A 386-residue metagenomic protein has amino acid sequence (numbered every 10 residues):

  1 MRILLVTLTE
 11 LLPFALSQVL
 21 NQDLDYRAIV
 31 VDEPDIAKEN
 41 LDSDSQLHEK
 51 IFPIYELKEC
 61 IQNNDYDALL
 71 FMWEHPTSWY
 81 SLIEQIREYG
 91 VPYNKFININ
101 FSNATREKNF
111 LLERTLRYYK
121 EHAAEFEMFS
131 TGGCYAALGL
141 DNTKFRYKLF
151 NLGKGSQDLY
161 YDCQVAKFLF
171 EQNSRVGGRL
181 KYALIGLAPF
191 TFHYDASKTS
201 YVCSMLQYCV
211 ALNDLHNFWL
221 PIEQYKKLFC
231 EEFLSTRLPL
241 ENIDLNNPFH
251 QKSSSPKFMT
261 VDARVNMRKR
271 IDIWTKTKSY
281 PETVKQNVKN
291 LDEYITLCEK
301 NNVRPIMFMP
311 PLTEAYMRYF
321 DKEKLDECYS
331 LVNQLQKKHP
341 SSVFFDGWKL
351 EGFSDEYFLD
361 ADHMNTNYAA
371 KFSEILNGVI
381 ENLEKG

Functional and structural regions predicted by a protein language model:
R2-N21, A28-D32: Glycine-rich adenosine-cofactor-binding loop
L5-T7, E127-G132, L152, F358 (+1 more regions): Short hydrophobic beta-strand that contains or immediately precedes a catalytic carboxylate
Y26-I36, I99, K148-L159: A short beta-strand-loop structural module common to alpha/beta enzyme folds
I36-A104: Phosphate-bearing ligand-interacting subdomains that bind or position ATP/ADP/UDP/GDP/NAD(P) or nucleotide-linked
S130-T131, Y135-L215: Membrane-embedded segments
S200-I295, E299-N301: Secreted/periplasmic serine-hydrolase-like ester/acetyl group-modifying domain
I295-F320: Active-site segments of SGNH/GDSL-like serine hydrolases that catalyze O-acetyl group transfer/hydrolysis on lipids
E323, S330-G386: C-terminal regions of proteins
